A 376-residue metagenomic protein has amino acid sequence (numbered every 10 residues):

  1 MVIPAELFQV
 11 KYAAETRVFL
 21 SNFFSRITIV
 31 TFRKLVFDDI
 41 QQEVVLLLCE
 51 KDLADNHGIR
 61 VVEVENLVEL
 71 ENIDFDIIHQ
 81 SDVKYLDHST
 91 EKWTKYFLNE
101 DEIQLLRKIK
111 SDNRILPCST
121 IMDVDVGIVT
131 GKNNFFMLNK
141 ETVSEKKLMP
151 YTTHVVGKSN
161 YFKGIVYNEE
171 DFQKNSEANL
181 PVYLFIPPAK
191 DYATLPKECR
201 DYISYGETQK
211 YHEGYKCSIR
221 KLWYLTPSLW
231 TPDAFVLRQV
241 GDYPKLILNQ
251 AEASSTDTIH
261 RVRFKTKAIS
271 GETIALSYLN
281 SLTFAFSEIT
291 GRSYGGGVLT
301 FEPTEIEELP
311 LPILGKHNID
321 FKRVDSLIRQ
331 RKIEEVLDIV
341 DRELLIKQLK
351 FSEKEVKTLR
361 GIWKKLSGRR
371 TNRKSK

Functional and structural regions predicted by a protein language model:
M1-G131: Signature of N6-adenine DNA methyltransferases within the class I
A13-R17, S255, K376: Amphipathic alpha-helical segments in well-structured domains
T16, C199, I274, V340-D341: Generic structural signal for hydrophobic residues
T31-V36, K147, E207-Y211, Y215 (+5 more regions): Non-catalytic, mostly N-terminal accessory regions of nucleic-acid modification and defense proteins
R33, V62-E65, I186-P188, K265 (+2 more regions): A structural detector for beta-sheet-dominated domains
L48-E50, V64-N66, F75-I77, P232 (+4 more regions): A general structural signal for short secondary-structure boundary/capping elements
S89-W93, F97, I103-F136, E198 (+1 more regions): Non-catalytic DNA-recognition/assembly elements of restriction-modification systems
E102-H317, R323-S326: Polybasic, glycine- and aromatic-enriched phosphate-binding surface used to engage nucleic acids
